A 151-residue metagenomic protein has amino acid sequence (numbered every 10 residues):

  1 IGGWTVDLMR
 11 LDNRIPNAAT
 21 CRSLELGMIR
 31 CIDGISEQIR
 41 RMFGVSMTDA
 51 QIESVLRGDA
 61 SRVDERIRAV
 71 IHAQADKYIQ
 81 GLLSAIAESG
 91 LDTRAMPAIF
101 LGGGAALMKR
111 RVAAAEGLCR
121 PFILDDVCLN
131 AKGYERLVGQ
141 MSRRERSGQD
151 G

Functional and structural regions predicted by a protein language model:
I1-G2, E25-I29: Aspartyl protease active-site motif detector
I1-I15, I35: Gly/Thr-rich phosphate-binding beta-strand-loop-beta motif of the actin/hexokinase/Hsp70
R10, A19-T20, G27-G151: Helical "lid/coupling" subdomains associated with nucleotide-phosphate turnover
